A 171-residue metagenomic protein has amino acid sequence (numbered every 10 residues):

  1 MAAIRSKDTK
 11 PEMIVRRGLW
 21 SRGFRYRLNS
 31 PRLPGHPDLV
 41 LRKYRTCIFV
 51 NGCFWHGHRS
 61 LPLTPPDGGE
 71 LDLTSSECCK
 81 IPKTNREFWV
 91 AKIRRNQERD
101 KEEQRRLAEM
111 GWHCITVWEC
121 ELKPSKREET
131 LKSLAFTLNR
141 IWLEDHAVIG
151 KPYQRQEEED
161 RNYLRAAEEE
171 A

Functional and structural regions predicted by a protein language model:
M1-T116, C120-A171: Nucleic-acid endo/exonuclease domains
